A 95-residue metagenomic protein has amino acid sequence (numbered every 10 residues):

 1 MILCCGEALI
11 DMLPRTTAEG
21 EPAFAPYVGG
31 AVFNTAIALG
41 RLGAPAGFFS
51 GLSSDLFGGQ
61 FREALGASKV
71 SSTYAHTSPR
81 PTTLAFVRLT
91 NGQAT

Functional and structural regions predicted by a protein language model:
M1-A18: Positively charged, low-complexity intrinsically disordered leader regions
L3, L9, A25, A85-V87: Residues embedded in well-ordered beta-strands
C5, Y27-N34: Short secondary-structure boundary/capping elements
M12-T16, L42, S68: Change "in soluble alpha/beta enzymes" to "in soluble alpha/beta proteins
T17-G20, R62-A64: Short, glycine/charged-enriched secondary-structure capping and boundary segments
E19-G29: Short pre-catalytic strand/loop immediately N-terminal to key active-site residues, enriched for Gly-Thr
N34-P45: Alpha-helix C-terminal capping segments
P45-T95: Conserved N-terminal subdomain of the carbohydrate kinase-like
